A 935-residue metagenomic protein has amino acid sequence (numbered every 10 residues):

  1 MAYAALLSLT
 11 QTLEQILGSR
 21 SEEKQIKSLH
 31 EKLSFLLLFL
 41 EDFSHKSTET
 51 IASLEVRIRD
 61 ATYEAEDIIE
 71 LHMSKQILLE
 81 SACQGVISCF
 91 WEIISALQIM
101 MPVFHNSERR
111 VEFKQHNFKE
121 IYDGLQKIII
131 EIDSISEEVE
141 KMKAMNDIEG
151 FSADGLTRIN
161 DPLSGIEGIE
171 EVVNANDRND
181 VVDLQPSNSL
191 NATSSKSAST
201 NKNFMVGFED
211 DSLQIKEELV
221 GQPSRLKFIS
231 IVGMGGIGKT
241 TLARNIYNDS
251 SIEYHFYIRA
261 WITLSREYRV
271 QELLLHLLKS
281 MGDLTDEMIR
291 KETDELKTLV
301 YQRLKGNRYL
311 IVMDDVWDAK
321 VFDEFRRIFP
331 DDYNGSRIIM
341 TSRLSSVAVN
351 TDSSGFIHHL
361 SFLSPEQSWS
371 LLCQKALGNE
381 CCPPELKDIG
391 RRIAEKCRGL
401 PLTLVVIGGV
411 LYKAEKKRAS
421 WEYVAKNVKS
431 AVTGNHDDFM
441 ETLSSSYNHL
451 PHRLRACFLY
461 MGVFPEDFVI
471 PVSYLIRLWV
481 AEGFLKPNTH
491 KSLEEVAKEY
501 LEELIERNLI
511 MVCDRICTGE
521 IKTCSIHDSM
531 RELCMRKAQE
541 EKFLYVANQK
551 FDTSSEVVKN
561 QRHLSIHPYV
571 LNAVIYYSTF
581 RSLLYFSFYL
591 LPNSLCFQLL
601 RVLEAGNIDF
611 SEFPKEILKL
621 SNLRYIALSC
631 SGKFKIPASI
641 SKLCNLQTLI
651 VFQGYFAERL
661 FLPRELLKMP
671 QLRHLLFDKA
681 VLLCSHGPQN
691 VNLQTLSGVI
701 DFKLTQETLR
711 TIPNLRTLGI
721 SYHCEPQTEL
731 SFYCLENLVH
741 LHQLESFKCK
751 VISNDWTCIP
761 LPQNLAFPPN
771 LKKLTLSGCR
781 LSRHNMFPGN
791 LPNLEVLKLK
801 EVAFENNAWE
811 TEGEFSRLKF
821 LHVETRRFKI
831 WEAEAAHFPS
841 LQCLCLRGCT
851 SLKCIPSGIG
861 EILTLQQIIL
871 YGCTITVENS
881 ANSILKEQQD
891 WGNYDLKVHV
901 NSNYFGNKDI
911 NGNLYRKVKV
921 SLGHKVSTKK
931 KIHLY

Functional and structural regions predicted by a protein language model:
M1-T50, C373: N-terminal amphipathic alpha-helical segments
E31, L36-L38, D42-I166, E170 (+1 more regions): Charged, amphipathic alpha-helical interaction modules
F35-L38, D42-T48, L277-R290, N334-S336 (+5 more regions): Non-catalytic, charged helical/coil tracts that couple and regulate nucleotide-powered enzyme cores
S74-C83, G124, D147, A153-P162 (+11 more regions): Surface-exposed helical/coil interface segments that assemble multiprotein signaling complexes
E131-I237, T241-S250, Y254-Y257, T263-S265 (+8 more regions): N-terminal flanking helix/linker immediately upstream of nucleotide/cofactor-binding cores
E218, Y301-R303, Y309, D332-Y333 (+6 more regions): Cross-kingdom leucine-rich repeat
R269-H276, E287-V312, W317, Y333 (+4 more regions): Mid-core helix/loop region of P-loop NTP-binding domains shared across ATPases and GTPases
V312-D315, R337-R343: Structural recognition of the conserved hydrophobic beta-strand(s) that form the central parallel beta-sheet of P-loop
